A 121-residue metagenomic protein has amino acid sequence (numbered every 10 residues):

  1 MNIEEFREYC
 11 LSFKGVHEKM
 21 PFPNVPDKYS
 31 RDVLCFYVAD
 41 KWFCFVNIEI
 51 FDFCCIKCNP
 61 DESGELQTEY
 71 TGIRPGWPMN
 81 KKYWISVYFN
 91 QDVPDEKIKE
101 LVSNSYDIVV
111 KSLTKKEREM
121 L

Functional and structural regions predicted by a protein language model:
M1-L121: Charge-dense, helix-prone N-terminal extensions
